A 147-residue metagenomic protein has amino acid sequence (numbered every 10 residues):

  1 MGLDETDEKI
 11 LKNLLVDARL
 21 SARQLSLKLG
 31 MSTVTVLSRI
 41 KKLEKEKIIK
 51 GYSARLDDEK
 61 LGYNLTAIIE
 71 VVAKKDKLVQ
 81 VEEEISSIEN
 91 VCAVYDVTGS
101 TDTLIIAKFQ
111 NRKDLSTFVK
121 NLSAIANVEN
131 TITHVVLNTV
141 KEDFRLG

Functional and structural regions predicted by a protein language model:
M1-G147: A compositional/biophysical signature of low hydrophobicity enriched in polar/charged and small residues
